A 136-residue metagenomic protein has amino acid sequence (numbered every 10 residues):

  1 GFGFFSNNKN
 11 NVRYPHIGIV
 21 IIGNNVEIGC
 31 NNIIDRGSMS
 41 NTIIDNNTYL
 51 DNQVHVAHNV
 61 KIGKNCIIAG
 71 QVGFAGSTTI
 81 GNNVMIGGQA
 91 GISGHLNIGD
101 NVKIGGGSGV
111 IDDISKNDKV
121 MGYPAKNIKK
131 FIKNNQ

Functional and structural regions predicted by a protein language model:
G1-N127: Structural signal for interior beta-strand "rungs" in well-ordered beta-sheet cores of soluble enzyme domains
I132-Q136: Long, leucine- and charge-enriched amphipathic alpha-helices that form heptad-repeat coiled-coil/leucine-zipper-like
